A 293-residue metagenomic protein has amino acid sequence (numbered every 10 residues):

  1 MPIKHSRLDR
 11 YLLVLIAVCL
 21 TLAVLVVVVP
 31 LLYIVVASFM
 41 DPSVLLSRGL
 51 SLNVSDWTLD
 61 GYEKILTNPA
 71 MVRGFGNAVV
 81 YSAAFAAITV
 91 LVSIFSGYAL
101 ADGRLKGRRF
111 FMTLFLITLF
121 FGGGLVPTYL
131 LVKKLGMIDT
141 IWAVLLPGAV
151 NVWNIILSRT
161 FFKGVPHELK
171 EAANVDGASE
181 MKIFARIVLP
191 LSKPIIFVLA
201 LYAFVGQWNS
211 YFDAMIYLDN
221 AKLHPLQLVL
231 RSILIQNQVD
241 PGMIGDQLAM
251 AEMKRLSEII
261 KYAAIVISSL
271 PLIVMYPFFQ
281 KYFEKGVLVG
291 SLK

Functional and structural regions predicted by a protein language model:
P2-K293: A hydrophobic, multi-pass inner-membrane permease signature
